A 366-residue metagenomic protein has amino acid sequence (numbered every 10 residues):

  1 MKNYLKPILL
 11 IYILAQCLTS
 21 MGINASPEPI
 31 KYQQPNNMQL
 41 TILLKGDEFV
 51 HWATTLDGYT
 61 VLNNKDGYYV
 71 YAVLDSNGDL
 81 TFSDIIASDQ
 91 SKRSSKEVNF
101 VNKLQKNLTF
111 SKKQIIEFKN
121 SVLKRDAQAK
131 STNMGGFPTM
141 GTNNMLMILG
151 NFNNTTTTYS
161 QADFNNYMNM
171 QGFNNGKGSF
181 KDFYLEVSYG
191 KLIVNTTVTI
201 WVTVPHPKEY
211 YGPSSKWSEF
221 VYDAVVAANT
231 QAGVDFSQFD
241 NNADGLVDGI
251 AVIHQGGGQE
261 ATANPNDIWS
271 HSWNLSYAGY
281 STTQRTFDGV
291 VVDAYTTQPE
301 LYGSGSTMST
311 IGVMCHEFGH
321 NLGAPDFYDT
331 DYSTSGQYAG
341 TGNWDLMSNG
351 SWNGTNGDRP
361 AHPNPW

Functional and structural regions predicted by a protein language model:
M1-I8: Bacterial N-terminal signal peptides that target proteins for export
Y4, M21-V291: Zymogen propeptides/activation segments of proteases
P7, D47, V234, Y328-Y332 (+1 more regions): Generic macromolecular interface patches on structured domains
I8-C17: Bacterial N-terminal signal peptides
Y12, F137-P138, N242, M308-G312 (+1 more regions): Short, charged/polar micro-motifs that form catalytic or ligand-binding hotspots
G249-A251, Q255-W366: Extracellular hydrolytic enzyme modules, especially secreted metalloproteases of the metzincin/thermolysin-like class
